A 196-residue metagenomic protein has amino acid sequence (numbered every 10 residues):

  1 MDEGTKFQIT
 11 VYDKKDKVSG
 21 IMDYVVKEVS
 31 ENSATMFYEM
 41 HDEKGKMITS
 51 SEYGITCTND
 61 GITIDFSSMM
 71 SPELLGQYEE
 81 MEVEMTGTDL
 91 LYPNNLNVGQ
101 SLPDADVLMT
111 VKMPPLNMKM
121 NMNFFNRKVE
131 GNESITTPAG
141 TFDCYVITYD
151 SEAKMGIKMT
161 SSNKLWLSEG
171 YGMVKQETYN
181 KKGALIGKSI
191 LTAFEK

Functional and structural regions predicted by a protein language model:
M1-S51, C57, M109-K196: Acidic, serine/threonine-rich low-complexity disordered tracts
H41-V98, P103-A105: An acidic-aromatic
